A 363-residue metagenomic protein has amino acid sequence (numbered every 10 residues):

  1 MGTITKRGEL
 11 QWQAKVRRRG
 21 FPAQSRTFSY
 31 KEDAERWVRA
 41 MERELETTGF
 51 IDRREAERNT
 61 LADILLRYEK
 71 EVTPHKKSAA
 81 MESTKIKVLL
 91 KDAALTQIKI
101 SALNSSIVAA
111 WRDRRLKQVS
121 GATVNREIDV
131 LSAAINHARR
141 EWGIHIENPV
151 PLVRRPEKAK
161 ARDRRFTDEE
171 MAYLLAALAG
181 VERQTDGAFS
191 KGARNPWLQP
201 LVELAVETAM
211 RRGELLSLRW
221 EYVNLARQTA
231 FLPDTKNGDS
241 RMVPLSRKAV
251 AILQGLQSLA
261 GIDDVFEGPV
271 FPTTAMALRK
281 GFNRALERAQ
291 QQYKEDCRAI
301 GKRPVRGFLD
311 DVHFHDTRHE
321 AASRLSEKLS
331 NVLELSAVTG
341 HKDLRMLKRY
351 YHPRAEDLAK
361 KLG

Functional and structural regions predicted by a protein language model:
M1-S29: Short, Arg/Lys-rich segments that mark the N-terminal edge of DNA/RNA- and chromatin-recognition modules
L10, G121-N125, D129-V130, R140 (+7 more regions): Basic, Lys/Arg- and aromatic-enriched nucleic-acid-binding interface segment
L10-R17, R164, L204, A230-L232 (+1 more regions): Short beta-strand motif preference
S29-E46: A short, charged, amphipathic alpha-helix used as a generic interaction element across diverse proteins
R43-T47, A62-S120, A134-R140, R288: Basic/aromatic-enriched alpha-helical hairpins
A102-S105, I135-A159, L225, D296-R303: Short, charged hinge/linker segments at domain and secondary-structure junctions
R165, F231-G238, K248-V250, M276-A277 (+2 more regions): Catalytic-site neighborhood detector that most strongly recognizes the C-terminal catalytic loop/helix of tyrosine
L178-N195, T208, V243, A251 (+4 more regions): Short, basic (Lys/Arg/His-rich) helix/loop patches that form interaction surfaces in the mid-to-C-terminal regions
